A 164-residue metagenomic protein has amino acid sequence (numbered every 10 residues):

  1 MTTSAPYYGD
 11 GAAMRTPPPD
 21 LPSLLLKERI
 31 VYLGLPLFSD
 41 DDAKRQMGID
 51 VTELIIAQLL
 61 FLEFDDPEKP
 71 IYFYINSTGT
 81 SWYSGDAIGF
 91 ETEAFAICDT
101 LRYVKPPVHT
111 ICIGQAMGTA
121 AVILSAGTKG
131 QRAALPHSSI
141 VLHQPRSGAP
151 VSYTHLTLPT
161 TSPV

Functional and structural regions predicted by a protein language model:
M1-L156: Terminal-region recognition feature
H155-V164: Single conserved hydrophobic/aromatic residue that forms the stacking wall/gate of nucleotide- or nucleobase-binding
